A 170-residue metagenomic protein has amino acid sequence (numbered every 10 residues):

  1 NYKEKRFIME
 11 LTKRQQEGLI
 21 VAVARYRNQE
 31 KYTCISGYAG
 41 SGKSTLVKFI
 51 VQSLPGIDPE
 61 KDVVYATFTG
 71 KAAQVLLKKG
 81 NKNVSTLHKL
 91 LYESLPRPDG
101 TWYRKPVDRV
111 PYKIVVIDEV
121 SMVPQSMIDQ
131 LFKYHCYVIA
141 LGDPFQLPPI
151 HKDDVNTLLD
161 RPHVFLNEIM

Functional and structural regions predicted by a protein language model:
N1-M170: Conserved ATP-binding/catalytic motifs of P-loop helicase motor domains
